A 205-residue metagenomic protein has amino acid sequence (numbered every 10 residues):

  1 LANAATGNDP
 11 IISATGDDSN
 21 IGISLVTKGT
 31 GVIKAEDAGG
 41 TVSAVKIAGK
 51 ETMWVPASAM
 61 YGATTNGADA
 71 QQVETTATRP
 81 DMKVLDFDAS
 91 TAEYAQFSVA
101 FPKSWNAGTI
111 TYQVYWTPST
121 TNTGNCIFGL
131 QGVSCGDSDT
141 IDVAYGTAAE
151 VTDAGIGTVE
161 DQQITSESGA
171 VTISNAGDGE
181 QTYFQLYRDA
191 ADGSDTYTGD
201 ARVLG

Functional and structural regions predicted by a protein language model:
L1-D18, G22-K28, V32-A38, S43-G49 (+3 more regions): Beta-strand-rich, repetitive solenoid scaffolds
S43-T91: N-terminal leader/pro-regions and domain N-caps
A89-S104, T109: Short beta-strands within extracellular/lumenal beta-sheet-rich domains
K103-A107, T117-N125, G136-S138, G193-S194: Extended, low-complexity, turn-rich repeat/linker tracts enriched in Gly/Pro/Ser/Thr and Asp/Glu that occur
N122-G129, G199-L204: Short coil-to-beta strand junction motifs in C2/discoidin
T140-N175: Extracellular carbohydrate recognition and processing domains and analogous Trp-centered ligand-binding platforms
Q163-G193: Cysteine-clustered segments with highest specificity for TGF-beta superfamily mature ligands
Y187-G205: Proprotein-processing/basic-patch segments
